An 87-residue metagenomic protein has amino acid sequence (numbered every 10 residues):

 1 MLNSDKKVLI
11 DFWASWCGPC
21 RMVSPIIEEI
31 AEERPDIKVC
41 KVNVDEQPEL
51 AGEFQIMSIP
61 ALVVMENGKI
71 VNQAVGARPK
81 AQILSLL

Functional and structural regions predicted by a protein language model:
L2-S15: Short active-site neighborhood of thiol/selenol oxidoreductases, capturing the structured segment around
S4-K7, M22-V42, E46-P48: Conserved helix-turn-beta segment immediately C-terminal to the redox Cys motif in thioredoxin-like folds
F12-I26: Conserved redox-active cysteine motifs that mediate thiol-disulfide chemistry, especially di-cysteine Cys-X(1-2)-Cys
A14, E46, R78: Conserved phosphotransfer active-site motifs of two-component signaling proteins, especially the receiver
P48-E49, A81: Acidic phosphotransfer microenvironment of two-component signaling modules
G52-M57: A short glycine-leucine-enriched loop at secondary-structure breakpoints that most characteristically corresponds
S58, V63-L87: Non-catalytic, surface beta->alpha helical segment in thiol-disulfide oxidoreductase systems
